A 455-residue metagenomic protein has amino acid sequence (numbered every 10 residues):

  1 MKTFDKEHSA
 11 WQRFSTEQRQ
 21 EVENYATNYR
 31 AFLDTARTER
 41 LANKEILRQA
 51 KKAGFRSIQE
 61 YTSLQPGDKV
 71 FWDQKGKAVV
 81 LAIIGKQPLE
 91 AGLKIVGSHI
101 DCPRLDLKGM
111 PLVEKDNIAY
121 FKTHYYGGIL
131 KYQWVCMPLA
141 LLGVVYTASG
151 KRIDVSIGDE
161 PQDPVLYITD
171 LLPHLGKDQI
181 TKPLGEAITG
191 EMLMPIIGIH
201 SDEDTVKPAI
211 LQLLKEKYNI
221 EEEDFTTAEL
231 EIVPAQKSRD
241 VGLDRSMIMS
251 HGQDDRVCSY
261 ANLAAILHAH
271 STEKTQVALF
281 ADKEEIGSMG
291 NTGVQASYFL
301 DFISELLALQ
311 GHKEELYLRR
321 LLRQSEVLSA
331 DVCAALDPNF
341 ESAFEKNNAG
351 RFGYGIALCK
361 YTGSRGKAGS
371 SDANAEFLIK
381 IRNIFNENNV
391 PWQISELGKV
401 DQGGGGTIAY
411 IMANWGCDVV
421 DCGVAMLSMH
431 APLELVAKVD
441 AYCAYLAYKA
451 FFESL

Functional and structural regions predicted by a protein language model:
M1-L455: N-terminal hydrophobic/helix-forming segments and targeting peptides
